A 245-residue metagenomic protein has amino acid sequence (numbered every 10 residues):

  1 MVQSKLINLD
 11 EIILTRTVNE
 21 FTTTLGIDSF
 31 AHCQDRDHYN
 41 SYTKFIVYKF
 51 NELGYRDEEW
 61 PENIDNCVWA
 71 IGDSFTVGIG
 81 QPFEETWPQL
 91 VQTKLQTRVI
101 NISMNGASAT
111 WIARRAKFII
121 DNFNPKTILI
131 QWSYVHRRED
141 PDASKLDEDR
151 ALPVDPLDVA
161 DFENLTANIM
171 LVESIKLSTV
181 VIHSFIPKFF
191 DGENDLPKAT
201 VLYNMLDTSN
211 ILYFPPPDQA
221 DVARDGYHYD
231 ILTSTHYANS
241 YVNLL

Functional and structural regions predicted by a protein language model:
M1-W69, N122-K126, W132-D155, D191-G192 (+2 more regions): N-terminal secretory targeting modules
V47-N105, T110, F118, D230 (+1 more regions): Serine-esterase "nucleophile elbow" of acetyl-processing enzymes
I71, Q131, I182-H183: Short hydrophobic segments within beta-strands
S74-I79, I102-M104, V135, D147-T166 (+1 more regions): Surface-exposed cleft-lining segments at the edges of enzyme active sites
V77-G80, S108-T110, V135-P141, K188-N194: Short catalytic/ligand-binding loop motif for oxyanion handling, primarily in non-cytosolic enzymes, centered on
A113-N124: Short, well-structured alpha-helical segments in soluble
R138-L177, I182-D191: A conserved mid-domain beta-alpha-beta active-site/ligand-binding segment of alpha/beta enzyme cores
F185-L245: Catalytic His-Asp segment of secreted/periplasmic serine-dependent ester chemistry enzymes
